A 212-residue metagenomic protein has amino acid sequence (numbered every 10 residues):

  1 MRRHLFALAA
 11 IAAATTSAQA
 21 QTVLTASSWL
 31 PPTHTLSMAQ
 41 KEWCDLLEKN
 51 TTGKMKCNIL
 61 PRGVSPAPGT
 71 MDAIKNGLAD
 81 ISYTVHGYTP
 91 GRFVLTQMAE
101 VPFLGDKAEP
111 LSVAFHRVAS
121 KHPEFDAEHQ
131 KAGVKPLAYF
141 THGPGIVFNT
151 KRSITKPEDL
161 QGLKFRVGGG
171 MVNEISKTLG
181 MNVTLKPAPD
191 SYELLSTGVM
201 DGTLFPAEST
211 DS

Functional and structural regions predicted by a protein language model:
T15-A20: Sec/Tat signal peptide C-region and signal peptidase I cleavage site
T25-E42, P61-A67, T210: Extracytoplasmic "Venus flytrap"
T33-C57, G170, E174: Short, polar/charged alpha-helical segment
E42, N50, K56-K75, D80-I81 (+2 more regions): Extracytoplasmic small-molecule ligand-binding "clamshell" domains of the periplasmic binding protein/Venus flytrap
D45, K75, V85-K164, G168-N182 (+1 more regions): Contiguous mixed-secondary-structure segments that line small-molecule binding/active-site clefts of soluble domains
T52-M55, T70-T84, M181-V183, T197-F205: Alpha-to-beta junction loops
K56-S65, K164-V167, M181-L194: Short beta-strand-to-loop elements that line the ligand-binding cleft of bilobed periplasmic-binding protein-like
M171-N173, N182-S212: Pocket-lining segment of extracytoplasmic ligand-binding domains
